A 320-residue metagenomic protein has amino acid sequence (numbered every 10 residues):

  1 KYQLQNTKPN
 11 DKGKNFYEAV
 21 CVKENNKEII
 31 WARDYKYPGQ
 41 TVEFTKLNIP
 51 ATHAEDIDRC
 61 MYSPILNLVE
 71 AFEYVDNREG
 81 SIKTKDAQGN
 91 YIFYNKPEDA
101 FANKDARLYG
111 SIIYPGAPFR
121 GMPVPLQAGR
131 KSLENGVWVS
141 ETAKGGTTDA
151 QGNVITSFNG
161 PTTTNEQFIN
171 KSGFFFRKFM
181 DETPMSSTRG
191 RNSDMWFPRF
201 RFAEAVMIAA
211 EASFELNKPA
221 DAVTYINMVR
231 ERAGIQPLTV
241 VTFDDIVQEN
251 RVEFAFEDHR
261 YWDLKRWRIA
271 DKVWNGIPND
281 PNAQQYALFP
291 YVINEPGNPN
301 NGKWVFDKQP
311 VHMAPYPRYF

Functional and structural regions predicted by a protein language model:
K1-Q151, I277: An aromatic- and glycine-enriched ligand-binding surface/loop that stacks and positions planar moieties
Y2-K8, E215-A220, Q236-P237: Surface-exposed helix-capping loop/turn segments at secondary-structure junctions
K12-V75, N159, T163-T164, F175 (+4 more regions): Long, intrinsically disordered, low-complexity segments
A87, Y91-N95, S186-T188, S193 (+1 more regions): A near-ubiquitous, low-amplitude feature marking generic local secondary-structure context
E98-V229: C-terminal substrate/ligand-recognition segments
